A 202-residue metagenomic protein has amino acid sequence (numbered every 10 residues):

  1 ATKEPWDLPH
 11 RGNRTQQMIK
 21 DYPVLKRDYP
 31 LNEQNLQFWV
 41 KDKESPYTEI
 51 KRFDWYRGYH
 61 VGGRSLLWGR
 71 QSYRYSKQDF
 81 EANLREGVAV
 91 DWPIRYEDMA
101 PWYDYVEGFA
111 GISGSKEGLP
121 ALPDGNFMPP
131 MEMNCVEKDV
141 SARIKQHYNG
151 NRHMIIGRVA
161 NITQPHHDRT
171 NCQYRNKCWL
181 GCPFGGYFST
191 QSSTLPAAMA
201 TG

Functional and structural regions predicted by a protein language model:
A1-N83, V88, P93, E97 (+1 more regions): N-terminal glycine-rich phosphate/pyrophosphate-binding loop and immediately adjacent elements
E4, R64, G150-N151, G202: Loop/turn elements at helix/coil->beta-strand transitions in domains of secreted/extracellular proteins
D42, K51, H153-G185: A glycine-rich dinucleotide-binding beta-alpha-beta segment and adjacent secondary-structure elements that constitute
L66-L67, Y73, S115-G118, N161 (+2 more regions): Short, electropositive, low-hydrophobicity segments enriched in small/polar residues
R74, Y105-G108, T201: Glycine-rich, acidic and aromatic/proline-enriched surface loops and short helix-turn segments that act as binding
G87-N171: FAD-dependent oxidoreductase catalytic-site/capping-region signature
C135, D139-Y148, H167-G202: Helical element adjacent to the flavin cofactor pocket in flavoenzyme catalytic cores
